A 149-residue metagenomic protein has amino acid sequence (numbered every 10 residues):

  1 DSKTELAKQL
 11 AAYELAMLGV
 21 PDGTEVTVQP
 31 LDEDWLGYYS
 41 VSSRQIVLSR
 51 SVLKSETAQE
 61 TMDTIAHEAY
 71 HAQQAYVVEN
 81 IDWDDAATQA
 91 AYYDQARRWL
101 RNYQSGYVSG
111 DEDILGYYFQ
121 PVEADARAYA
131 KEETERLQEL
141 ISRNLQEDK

Functional and structural regions predicted by a protein language model:
S2-D22: Zn2+-dependent metallopeptidase catalytic core
K3-A7, A58, M62, Y118 (+1 more regions): Hydrophobic (often cysteine-bearing) scaffold residues that line and stabilize catalytic clefts of nucleotide/cofactor
A16-V47, S55-Q59: Catalytic zinc-binding patch centered on the HExxH motif and its immediate surroundings that defines zinc-dependent
D22, W83-K149: Metalloprotease/metallohydrolase-associated module, dominated by Zn2+-dependent proteases
T57-Q73: Short alpha-helix carrying the canonical HExxH Zn2+-binding catalytic motif
E68-A86: Catalytic Zn2+-binding segment of zinc metalloproteases
